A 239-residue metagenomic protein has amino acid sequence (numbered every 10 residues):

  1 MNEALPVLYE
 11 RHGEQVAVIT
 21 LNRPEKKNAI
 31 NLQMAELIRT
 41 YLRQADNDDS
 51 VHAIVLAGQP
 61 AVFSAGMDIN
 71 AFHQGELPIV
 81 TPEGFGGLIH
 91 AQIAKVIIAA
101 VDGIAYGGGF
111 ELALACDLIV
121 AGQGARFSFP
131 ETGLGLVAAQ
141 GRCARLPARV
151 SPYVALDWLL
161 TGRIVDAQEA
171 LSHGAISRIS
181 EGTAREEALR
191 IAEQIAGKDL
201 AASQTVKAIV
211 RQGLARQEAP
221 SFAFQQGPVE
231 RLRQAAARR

Functional and structural regions predicted by a protein language model:
M1-E14, F63, G162-Q168, I179 (+2 more regions): C-terminal alpha-helix plus adjacent terminal tail
M1-Q59: Conserved CoA-thioester-binding segment of acyl-CoA-metabolizing enzymes
P6, G58-Q92, G133-G135, R216-P220: Glycine- (often His-adjacent) and acidic-residue-rich active-site loop that binds/positions the CoA thioester
I19, L56, D68, L112-L114 (+3 more regions): Hydrophobic/aromatic residues within transmembrane alpha-helices of multi-pass small-molecule transporters
A35-L37, R43, N47, I69-Y106 (+1 more regions): An acidic, glycine-rich surface segment that forms the CoA-thioester-binding/catalytic face of crotonase-fold enzymes
A61-A65, Y106, S128, V210-G213: Short, active-site-adjacent cap segments at secondary-structure transitions
G84-G86, R142-R145, V154, T205 (+1 more regions): Hydrophobic alpha-helical segments typical of transmembrane helices and their membrane-interface/capping positions
A91-S203: Crotonase-fold acyl-CoA enzyme core
